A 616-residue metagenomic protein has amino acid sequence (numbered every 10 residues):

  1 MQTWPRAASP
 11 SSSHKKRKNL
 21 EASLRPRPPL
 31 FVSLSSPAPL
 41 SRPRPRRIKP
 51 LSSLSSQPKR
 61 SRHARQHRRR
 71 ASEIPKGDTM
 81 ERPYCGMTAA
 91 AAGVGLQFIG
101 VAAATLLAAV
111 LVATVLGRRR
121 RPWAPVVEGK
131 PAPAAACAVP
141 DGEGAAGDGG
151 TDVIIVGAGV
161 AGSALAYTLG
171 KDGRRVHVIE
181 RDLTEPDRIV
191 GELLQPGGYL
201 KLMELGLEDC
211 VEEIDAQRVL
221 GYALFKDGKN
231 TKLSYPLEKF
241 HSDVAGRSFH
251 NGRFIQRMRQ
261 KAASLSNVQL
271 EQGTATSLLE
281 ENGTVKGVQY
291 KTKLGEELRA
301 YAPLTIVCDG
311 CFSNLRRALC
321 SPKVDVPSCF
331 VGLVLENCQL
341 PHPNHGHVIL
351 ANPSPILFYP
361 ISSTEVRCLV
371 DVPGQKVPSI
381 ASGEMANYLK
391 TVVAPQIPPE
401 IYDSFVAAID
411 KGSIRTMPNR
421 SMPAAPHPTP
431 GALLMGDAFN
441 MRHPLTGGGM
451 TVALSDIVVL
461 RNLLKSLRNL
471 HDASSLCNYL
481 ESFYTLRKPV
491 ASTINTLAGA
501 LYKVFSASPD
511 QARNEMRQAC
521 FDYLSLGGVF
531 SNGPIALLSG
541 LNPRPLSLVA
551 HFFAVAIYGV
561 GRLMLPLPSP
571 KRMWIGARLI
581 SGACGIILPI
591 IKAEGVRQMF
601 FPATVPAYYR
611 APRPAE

Functional and structural regions predicted by a protein language model:
W4-S9, K59-V94, W123-P133: Short, low-complexity, Lys/Arg-enriched N-terminal segments of secretory-pathway carbohydrate enzymes
P83-Y84, V110, T114-R119, V406 (+1 more regions): C-terminal helical "tail/cap" subdomain of flavin- and related membrane-associated enzymes
G142-A161: Beta1/beta-strand and adjacent pyrophosphate-binding region of the FAD-binding site in flavoprotein oxidoreductases
G147-D148, K261-Q396: Predominantly flavin-linked oxidoreductase catalytic cores and closely associated redox partners
I154-V156, Y167-V190: Glycine-rich FAD pyrophosphate-binding loop
A161, T184, T276: Conserved Rossmann-like nucleotide-cofactor binding loop
G197-R259, E281-G283, K291: A conserved beta-strand/loop capping segment in the N-terminal third of enzymes that catalyze redox or closely related
K376-Y484: FAD/FMN-dependent oxidoreductases across multiple families
